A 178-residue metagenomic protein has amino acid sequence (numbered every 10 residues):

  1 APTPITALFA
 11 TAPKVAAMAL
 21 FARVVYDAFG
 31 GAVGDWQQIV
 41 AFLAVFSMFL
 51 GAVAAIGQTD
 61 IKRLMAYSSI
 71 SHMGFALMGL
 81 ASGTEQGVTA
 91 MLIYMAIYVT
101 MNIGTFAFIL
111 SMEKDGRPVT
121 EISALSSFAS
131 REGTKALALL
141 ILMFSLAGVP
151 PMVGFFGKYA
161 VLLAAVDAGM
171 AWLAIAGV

Functional and structural regions predicted by a protein language model:
A1-V178: Alpha-helical transmembrane segments of multi-pass membrane proteins predominantly involved in bioenergetics
